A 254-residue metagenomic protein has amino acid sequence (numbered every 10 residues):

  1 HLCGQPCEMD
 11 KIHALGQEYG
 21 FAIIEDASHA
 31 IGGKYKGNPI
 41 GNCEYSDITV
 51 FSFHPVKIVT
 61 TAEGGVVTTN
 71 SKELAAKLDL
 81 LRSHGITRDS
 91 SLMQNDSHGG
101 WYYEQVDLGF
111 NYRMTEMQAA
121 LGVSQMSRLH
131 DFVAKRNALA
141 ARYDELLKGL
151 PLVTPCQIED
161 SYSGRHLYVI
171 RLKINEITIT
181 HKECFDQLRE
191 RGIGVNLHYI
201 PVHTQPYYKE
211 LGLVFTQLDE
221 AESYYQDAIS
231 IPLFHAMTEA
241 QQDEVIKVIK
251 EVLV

Functional and structural regions predicted by a protein language model:
H1-T61, V66-L74, S230, F234: Active-site phosphate-binding strand-loop segment of PLP-dependent enzymes
Q5-I12, E18, K34, K72-V254: PLP-dependent aminotransferase class I/II
